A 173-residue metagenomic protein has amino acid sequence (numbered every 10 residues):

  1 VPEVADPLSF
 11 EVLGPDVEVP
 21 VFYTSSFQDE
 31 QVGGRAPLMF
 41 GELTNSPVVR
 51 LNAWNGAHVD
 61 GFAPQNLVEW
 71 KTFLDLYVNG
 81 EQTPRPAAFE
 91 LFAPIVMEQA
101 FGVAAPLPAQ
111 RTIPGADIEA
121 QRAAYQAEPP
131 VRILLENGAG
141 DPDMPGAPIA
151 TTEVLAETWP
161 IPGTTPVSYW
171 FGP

Functional and structural regions predicted by a protein language model:
V1, V19, T24-G34, G41-P173: Alpha/beta-hydrolase-fold serine-hydrolase catalytic core, especially in secreted/extracellular enzymes
E3-V21: The feature captures the conserved acid-bearing segment of alpha/beta-hydrolase catalytic domains
